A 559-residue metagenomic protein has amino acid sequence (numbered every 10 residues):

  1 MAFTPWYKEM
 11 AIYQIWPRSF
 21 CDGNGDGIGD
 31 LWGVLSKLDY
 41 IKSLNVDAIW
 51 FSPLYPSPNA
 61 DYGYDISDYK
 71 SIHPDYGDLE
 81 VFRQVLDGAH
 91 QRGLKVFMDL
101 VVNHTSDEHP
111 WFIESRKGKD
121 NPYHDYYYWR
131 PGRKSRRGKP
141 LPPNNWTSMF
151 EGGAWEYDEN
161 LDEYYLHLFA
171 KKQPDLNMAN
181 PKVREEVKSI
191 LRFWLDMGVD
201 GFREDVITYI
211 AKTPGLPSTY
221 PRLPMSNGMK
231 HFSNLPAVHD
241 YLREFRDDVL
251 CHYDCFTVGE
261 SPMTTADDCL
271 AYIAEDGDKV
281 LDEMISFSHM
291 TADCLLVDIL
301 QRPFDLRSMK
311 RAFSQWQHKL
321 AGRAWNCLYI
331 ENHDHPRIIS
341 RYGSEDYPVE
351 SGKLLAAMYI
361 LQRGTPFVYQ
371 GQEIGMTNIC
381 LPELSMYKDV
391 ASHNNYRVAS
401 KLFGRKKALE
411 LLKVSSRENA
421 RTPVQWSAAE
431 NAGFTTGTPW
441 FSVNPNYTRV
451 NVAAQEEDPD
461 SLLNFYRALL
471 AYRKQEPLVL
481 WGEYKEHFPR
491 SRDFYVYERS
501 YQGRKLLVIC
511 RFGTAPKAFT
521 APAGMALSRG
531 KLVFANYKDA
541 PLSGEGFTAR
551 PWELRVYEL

Functional and structural regions predicted by a protein language model:
A2-K8, L223, K230, D240-H252 (+9 more regions): Loop/helix patches that line or flank the sugar-binding groove of alpha-linked glycan CAZymes
A2-R192, D196, Y209-D267, Y272 (+1 more regions): Acidic/aromatic-lined carbohydrate-recognition and catalytic surfaces of CAZymes acting on diverse glycans
I49, F202-E204: Hydrophobic residues within beta-strands of alpha/beta enzymes
C510, P541-L542: A conserved amphipathic helix/loop scaffold that creates a polar/acidic microenvironment used either to coordinate
A515-Y537: Beta-strand-rich binding/interaction modules
S543-L559: C-terminal beta-strand-rich structural cap/linker in extracellular carbohydrate-active enzymes
